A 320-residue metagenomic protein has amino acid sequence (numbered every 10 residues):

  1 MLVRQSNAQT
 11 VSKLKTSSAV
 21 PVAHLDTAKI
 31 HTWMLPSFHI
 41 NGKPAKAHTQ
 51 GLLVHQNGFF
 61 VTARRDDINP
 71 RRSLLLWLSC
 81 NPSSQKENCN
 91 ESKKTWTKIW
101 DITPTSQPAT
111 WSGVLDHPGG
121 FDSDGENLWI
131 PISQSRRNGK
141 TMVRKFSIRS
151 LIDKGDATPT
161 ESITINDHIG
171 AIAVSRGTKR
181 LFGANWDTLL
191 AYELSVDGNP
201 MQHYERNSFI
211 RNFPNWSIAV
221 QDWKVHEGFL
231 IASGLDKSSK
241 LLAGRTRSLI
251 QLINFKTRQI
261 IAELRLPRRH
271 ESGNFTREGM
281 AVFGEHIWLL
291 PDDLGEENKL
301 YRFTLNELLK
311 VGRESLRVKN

Functional and structural regions predicted by a protein language model:
L14-A45, K94-Q107: A short helix->beta-strand "capping" segment at the edge of beta-propeller domains
S37-R72, H117-G119: Beta-strand-rich domains and repeat architectures in extracellular enzymes and scaffolds, especially beta-propellers
H39, H48, N81-G125: Blade-loop segments of beta-propeller domains
I40-P44, T103, A109-G113, T160-D167 (+2 more regions): Surface loop/turn motifs at the tips and blade-to-blade linkers of beta-strand repeat domains
P44-G51, S112-G120, T164-S175, N215-K224 (+1 more regions): Repeated scaffold domains used in trafficking and secretory/extracellular systems, primarily beta-propellers
R65-P70, S135-N138, T188-L190, K237-L241 (+1 more regions): Short glycine/acidic-enriched loop and turn motifs that connect beta-strands
R72-Q85, K140-I152, G244-R258, L300-K319: Beta-propeller blade signature
P214-Q259: Loop/turn-rich, solvent-exposed surfaces of beta-rich toroidal or solenoidal domains
